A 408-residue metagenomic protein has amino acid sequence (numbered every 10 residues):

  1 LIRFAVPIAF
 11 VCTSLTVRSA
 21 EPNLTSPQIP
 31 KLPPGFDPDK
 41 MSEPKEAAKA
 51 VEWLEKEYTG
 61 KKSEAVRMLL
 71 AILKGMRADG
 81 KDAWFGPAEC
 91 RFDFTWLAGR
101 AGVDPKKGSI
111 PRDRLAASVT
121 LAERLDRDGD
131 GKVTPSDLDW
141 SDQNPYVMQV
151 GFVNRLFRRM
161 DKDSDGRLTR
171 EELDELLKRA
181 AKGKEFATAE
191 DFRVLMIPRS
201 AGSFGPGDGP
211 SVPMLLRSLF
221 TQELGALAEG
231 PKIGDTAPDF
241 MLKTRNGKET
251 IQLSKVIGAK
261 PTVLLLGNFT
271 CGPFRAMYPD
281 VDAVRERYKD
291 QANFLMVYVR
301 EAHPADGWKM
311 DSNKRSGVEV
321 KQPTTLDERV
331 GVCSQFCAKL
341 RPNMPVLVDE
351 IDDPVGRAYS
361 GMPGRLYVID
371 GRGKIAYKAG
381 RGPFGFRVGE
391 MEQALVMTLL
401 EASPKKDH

Functional and structural regions predicted by a protein language model:
R3-R18: Bacterial N-terminal signal peptides
C90-K107, A116-G129, F152-S164, R170 (+1 more regions): Primarily EF-hand calcium-binding motifs
L195-K243: N-proximal helix/coil linker or "cap" segments that precede and/or mark the start of modular domains
P213-R217, E350-H408: Thiol-/selenol-based redox modules, centered on thioredoxin-like and closely related oxidoreductase domains
A237-D239, K260-P261, R341-P345, S360-Y367: Structural micro-motif
M241-P261: A short beta-strand-turn-helix
L265-C271: Aromatic-flanked redox-active Cys/Sec active sites in thiol-based oxidoreductases, especially the WC-centered
P273-L340: Structural microenvironment flanking redox-active thiols in thiol-disulfide oxidoreductases
